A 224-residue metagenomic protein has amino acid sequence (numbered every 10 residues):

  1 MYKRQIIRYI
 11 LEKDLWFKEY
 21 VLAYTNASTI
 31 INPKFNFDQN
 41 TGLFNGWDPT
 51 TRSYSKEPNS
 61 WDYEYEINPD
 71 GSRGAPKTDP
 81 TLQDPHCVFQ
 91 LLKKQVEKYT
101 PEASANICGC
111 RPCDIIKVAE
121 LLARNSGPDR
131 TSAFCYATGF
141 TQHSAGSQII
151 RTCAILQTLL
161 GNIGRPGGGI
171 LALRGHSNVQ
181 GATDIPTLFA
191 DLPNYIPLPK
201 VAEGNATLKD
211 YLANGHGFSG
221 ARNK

Functional and structural regions predicted by a protein language model:
K3-N125: Long, well-ordered, tryptophan-enriched scaffold segments
I7-I10, Q148-C153, I185-D191: Short secondary-structure boundary/capping segments
L15-Y20, C113-I116, R130-F134, N162-A172: Acidic/polar loop patches that form or flank catalytic/metal-binding clefts of enzymes that bind anionic ligands
A23-S28, L121-L122, A137-G139, G169-Q180: A glycine-rich phosphate-binding loop feature that marks nucleotide/adenosyl-phosphate handling sites
E57, H143-G146, Q180-A182: Short helix/loop capping segments that flank catalytic or ligand/cofactor-binding pockets
V88, T158-K224: Extended redox/cofactor-interaction regions of prokaryotic respiratory oxidoreductases
V96, A123-S132, A145-I149: Secondary-structure capping and boundary motifs in well-ordered enzyme cores
A103-R111, Y136-S144, L173-N178: Conserved short loop/turn motifs at secondary-structure junctions
